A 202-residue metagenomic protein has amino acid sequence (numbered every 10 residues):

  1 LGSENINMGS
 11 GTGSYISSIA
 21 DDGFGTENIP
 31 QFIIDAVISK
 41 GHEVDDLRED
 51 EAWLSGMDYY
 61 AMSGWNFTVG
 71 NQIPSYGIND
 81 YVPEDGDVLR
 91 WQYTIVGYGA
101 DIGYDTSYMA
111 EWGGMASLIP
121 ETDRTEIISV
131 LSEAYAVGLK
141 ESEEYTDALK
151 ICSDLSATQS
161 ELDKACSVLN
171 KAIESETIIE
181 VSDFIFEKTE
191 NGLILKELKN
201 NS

Functional and structural regions predicted by a protein language model:
L1-N201: Ubiquitin-like/PB1-type beta-grasp interaction modules and other compact soluble beta-rich domains
